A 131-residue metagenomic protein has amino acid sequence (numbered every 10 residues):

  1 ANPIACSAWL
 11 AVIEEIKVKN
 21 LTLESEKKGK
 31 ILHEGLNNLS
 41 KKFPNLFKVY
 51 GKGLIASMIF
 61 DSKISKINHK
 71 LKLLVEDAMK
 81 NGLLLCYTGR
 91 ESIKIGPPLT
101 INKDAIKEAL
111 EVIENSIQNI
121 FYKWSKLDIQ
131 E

Functional and structural regions predicted by a protein language model:
A1-E131: Conserved N-terminal phosphate-binding loop of PLP-dependent enzymes in the Aspartate aminotransferase
